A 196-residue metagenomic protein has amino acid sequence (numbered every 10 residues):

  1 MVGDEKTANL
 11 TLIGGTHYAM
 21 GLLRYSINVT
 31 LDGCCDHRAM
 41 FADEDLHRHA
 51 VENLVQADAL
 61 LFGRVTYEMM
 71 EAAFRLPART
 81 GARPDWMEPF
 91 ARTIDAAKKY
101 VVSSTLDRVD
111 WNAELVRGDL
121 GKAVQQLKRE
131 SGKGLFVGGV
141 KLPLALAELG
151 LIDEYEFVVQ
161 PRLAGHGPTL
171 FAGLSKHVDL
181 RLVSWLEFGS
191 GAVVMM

Functional and structural regions predicted by a protein language model:
T11-M196: Enzymes that bind and transform nitrogen-containing heteroaromatic metabolites
